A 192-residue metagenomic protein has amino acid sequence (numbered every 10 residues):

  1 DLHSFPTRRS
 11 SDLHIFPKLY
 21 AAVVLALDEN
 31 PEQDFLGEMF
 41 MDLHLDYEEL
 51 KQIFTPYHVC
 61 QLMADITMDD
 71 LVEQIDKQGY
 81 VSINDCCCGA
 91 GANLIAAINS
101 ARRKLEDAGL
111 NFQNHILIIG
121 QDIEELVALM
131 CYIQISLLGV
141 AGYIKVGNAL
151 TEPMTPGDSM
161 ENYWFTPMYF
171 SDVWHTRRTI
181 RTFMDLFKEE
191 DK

Functional and structural regions predicted by a protein language model:
L2, Q52, I75: Residue-level marker of regulatory loop/turn positions in helix-turn-helix DNA-binding domains and in histidine
L2-S10: Short, small-residue-biased leader/transition segments that mark boundaries at the very start of proteins
S4, L19-N30, H58, A90-A96: Phosphate-binding glycine-rich loops and adjacent basic patches that engage nucleotide phosphates, nucleic-acid
D12-L50: A glycine-rich, hydrophobic loop/mini-helix early in the fold
L13, E29-Q33, I53-Y57, G91 (+1 more regions): Alpha-helix initiation and capping sites
L45-H58, L62: Class I SAM-dependent methyltransferase Rossmann-like catalytic core, especially the SAM/SAH-binding loop
Y57-P167: Conserved S-adenosyl-L-methionine
P156-K192: SAM/dcSAM-binding transferase cores
